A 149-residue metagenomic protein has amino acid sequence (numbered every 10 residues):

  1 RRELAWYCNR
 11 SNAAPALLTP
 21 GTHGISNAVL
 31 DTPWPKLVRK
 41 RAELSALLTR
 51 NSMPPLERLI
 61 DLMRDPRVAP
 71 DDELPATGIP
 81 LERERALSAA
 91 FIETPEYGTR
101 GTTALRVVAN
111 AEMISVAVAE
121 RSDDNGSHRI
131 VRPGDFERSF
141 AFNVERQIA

Functional and structural regions predicted by a protein language model:
R1-A149: N-terminal nucleophile
